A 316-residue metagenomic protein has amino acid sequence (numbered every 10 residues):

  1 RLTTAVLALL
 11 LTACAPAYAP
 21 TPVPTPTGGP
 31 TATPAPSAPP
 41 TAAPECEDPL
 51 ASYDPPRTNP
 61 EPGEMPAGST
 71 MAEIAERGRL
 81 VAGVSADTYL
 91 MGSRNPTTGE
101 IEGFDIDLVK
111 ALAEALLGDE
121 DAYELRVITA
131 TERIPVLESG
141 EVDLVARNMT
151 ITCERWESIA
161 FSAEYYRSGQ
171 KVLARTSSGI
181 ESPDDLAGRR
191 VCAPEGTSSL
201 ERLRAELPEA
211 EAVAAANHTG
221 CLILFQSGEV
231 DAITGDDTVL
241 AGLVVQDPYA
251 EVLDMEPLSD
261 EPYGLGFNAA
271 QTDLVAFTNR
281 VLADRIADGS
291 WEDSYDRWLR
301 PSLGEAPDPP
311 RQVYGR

Functional and structural regions predicted by a protein language model:
L10-A13: C-terminal motif of bacterial Sec signal peptides marking the signal peptidase cleavage site
A15-Y18: Bacterial signal peptide processing site
P24-V145: Extracytoplasmic small-molecule ligand-binding "clamshell" domains of the periplasmic binding protein/Venus flytrap
A32-M65, T197, L265-L303: Extended ligand-binding regions for polar small-molecule ligands
Y89, I101-L116, M149-C153, S168-L222 (+2 more regions): Bilobed "Venus flytrap"/periplasmic-binding protein-like clamshell domains and structurally analogous long
A122-D185: Acidic, polar ligand-binding/catalytic clefts
E132, N148-E157, Q226-D260: A ligand-binding cleft/hinge motif common to bilobed small-molecule-binding domains
Y166-A174, A241-L282, S302-R316: Periplasmic-binding protein-like
